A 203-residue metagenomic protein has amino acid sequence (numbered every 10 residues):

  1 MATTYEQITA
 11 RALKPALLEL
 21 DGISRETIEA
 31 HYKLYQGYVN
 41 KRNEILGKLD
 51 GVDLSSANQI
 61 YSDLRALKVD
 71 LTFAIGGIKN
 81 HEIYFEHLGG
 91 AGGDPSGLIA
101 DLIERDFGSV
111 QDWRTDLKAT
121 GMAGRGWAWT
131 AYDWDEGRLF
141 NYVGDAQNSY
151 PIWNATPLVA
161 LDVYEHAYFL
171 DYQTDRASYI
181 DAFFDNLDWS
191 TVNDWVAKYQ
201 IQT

Functional and structural regions predicted by a protein language model:
M1-T203: Feature for soluble, non-membrane regions of globular proteins
